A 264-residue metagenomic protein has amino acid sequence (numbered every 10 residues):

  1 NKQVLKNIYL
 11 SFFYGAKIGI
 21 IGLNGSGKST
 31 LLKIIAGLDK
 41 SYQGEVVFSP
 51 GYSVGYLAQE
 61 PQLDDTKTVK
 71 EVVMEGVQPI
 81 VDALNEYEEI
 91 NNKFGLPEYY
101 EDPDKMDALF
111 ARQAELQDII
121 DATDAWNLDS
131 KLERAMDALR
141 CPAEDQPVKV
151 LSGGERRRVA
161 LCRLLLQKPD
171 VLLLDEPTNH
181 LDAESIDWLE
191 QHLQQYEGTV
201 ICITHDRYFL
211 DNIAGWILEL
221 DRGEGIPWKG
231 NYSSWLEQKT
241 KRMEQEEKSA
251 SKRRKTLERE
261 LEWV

Functional and structural regions predicted by a protein language model:
N1-K252: ABC ATP-binding cassette signature C-motif
S251-V264: Short cytosolic helices in intracellular loops of multi-pass membrane proteins
